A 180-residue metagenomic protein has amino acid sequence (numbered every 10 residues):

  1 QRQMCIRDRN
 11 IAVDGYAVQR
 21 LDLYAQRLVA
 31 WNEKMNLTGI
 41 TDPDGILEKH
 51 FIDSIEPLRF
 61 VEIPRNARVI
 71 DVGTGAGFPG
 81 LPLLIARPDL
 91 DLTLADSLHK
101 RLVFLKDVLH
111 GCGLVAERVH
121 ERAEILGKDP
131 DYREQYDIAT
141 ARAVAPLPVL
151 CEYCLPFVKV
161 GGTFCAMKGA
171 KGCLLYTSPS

Functional and structural regions predicted by a protein language model:
Q1-D8, Y176-S180: Conserved small/polar residues in nucleotide/adenosyl-binding loops
R7-P64, H110-L114: Class I SAM-dependent transferase core
G15, D96, M167-A170: Conserved residues at beta->alpha junctions
L28, L105, K168: Residue-level signal for inorganic ion chemistry
I55-V144, V149-E152: Conserved SAM/SAH cofactor-binding pocket of Class I
C151-V160: A short glycine-rich, Lys/Arg-flanked "PGG" loop and its adjoining helix->strand segment in the class I
T163-S178: C-terminal substrate-binding/active-site "lid" region of AdoMet-derived donor-dependent transferases
